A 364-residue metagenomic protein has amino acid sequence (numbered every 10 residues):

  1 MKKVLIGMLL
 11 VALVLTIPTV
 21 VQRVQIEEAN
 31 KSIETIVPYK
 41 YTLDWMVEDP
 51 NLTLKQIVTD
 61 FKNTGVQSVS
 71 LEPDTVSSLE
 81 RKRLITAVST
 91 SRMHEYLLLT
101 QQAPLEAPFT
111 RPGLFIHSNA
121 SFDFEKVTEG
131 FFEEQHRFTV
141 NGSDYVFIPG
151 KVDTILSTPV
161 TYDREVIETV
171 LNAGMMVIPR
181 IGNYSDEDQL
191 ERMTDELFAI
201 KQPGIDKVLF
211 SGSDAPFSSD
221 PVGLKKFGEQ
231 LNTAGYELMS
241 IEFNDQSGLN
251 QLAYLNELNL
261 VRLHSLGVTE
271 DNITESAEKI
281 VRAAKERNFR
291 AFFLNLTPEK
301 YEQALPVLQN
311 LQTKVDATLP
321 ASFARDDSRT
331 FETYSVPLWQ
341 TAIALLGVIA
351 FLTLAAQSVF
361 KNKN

Functional and structural regions predicted by a protein language model:
M1: …; additionally, a secondary subgroup of soluble metalloenzymes is captured
V4-V20: Hydrophobic membrane-insertion alpha-helices, especially the h-region of bacterial N-terminal signal peptides
T16-N30: Hydrophobic alpha-helical transmembrane segments in integral membrane proteins
I26-V336: Soluble extramembrane regions of membrane proteins in the secretory/endomembrane system
Q309-Q312, D316, A324, Y334-N364: Core alpha-helical transmembrane segments of integral membrane proteins
